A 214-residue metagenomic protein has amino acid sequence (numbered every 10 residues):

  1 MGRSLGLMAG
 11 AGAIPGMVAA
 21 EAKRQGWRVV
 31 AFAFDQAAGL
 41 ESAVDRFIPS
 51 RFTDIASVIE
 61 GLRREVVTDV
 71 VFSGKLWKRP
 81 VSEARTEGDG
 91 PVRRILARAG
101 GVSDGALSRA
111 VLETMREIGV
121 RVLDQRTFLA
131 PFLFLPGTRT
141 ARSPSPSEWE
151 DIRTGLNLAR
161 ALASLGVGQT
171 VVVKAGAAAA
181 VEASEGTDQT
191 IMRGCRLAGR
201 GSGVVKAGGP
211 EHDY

Functional and structural regions predicted by a protein language model:
M1-S4, Q25-R28, V44, E65-T68 (+4 more regions): Short coil/turn connectors at secondary-structure junctions
R3-F34: N-terminal basic/disordered segments at the start of proteins
L7-A9, A31-F32, V70-S73, D104 (+3 more regions): General beta-strand structural signal in soluble alpha/beta enzymes
G12, A33-A37, K75-W77, T127-F128 (+2 more regions): Short, ordered loop/turn segments at secondary-structure junctions
A22, R121, Q125-Y214: Conserved mixed alpha/beta catalytic, RNA-binding, or beta-rich assembly cores of soluble enzyme, regulatory
F34-T53, S57-E65, R85-R94, Q189-Y214: Feature captures the catalytic cores and cofactor-binding loops of soluble hydro-lyases/lyases that act on carboxylate
R51-I55, D69, S73-E83: Long amphipathic alpha-helical segments
T86-S143: Hydrophobic alpha-helical segments and helix pairs
